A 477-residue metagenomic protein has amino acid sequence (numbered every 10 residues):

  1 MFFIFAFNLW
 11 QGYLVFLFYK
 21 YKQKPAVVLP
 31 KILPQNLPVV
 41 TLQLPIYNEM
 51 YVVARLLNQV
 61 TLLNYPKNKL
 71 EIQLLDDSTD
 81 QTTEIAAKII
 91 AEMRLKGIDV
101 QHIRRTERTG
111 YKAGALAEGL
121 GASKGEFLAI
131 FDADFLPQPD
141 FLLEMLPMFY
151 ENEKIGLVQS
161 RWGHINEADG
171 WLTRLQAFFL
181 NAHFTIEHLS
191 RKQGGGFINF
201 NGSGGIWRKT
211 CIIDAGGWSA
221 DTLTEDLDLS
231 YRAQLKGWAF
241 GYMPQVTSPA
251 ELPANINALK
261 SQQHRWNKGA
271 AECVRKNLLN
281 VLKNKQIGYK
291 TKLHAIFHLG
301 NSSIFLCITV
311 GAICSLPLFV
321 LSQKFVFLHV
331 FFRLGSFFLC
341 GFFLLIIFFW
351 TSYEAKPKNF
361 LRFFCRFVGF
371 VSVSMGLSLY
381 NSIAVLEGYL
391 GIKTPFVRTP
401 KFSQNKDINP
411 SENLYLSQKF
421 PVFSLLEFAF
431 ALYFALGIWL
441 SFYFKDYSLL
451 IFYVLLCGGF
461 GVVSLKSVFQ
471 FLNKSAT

Functional and structural regions predicted by a protein language model:
M1-N36, H294, H298-A312, L318-F325 (+1 more regions): N-terminal membrane-anchoring/stem segments of glycan-assembly enzymes
Y13-K69: N-terminal signal-anchor transmembrane helix
V52, N284-C307, Q404-A435: Loop-to-transmembrane boundary segments
N58-I103, R108: Acidic donor-binding segment of Leloir-type glycosyltransferases
S78, D132-L136, D221: The conserved acidic donor/metal-binding loop of glycosyltransferases
I90-F127, P139-L223, L235, I256-I296 (+1 more regions): Long helical/loop segments within the catalytic core of UDP-sugar-dependent glycosyltransferases, especially the large
D221, S230-P249: Catalytic donor-sugar/metal-binding loop of nucleotide-sugar-dependent glycosyltransferases
G269-V274, L361-N409: Membrane-proximal soluble regions of multi-pass membrane proteins
